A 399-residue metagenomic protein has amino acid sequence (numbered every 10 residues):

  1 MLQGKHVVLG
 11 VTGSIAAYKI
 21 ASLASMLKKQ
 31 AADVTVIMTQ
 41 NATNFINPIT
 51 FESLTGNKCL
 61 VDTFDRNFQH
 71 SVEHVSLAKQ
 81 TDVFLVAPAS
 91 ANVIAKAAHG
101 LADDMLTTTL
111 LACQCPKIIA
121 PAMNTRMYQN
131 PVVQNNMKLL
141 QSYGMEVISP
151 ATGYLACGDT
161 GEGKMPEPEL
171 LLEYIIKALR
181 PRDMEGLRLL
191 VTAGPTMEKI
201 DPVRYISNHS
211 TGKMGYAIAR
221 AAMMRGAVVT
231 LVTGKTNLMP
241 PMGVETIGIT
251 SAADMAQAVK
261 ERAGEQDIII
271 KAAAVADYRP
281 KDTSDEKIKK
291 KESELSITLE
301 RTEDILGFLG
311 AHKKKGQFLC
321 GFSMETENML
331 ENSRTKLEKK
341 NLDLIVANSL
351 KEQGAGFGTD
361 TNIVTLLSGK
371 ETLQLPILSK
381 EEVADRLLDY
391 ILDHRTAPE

Functional and structural regions predicted by a protein language model:
M1-I118, N124-E399: A cross-family phosphate/adenosyl-ligand binding-site feature
